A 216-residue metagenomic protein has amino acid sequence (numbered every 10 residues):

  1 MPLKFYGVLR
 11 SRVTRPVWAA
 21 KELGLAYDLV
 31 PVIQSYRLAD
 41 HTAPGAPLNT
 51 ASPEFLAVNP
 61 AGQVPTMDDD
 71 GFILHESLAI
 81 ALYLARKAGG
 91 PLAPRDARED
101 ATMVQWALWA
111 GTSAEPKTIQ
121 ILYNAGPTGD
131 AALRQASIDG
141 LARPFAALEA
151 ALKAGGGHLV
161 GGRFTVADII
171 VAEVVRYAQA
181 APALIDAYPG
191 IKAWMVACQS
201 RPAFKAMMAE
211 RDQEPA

Functional and structural regions predicted by a protein language model:
M1-Q135: GST-like domain detector, emphasizing the conserved glutathione-binding G-site in the N-terminal thioredoxin-like
A20, M67, I80, M103 (+3 more regions): Residue-level signal for nonpolar/aromatic packing positions in well-ordered secondary structure
I33, V166, R211: Short, solvent-exposed turn/loop segments enriched in Gly/Ser/Thr/Pro and often Arg
A57, S200, A209: Phosphate-coordinating loops and pocket residues in cytosolic domains that bind phosphorylated ligands
A85, V174-V175, M208: Active-site-flanking alpha-helical
R98, W106-S200: GST-like fold's C-terminal all-alpha helical module
A209-A216: Terminal-tail/helix-coil boundary detector
